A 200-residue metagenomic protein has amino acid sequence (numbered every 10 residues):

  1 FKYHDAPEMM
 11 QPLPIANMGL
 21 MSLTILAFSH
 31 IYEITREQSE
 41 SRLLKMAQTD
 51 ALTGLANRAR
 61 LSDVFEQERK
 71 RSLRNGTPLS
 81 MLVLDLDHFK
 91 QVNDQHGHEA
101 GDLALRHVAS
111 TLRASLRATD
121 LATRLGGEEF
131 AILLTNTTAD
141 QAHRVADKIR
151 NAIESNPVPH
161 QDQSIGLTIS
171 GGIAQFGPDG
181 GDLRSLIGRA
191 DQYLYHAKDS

Functional and structural regions predicted by a protein language model:
F1-I34: Alpha-helical transmembrane segments and their interfaces in multipass membrane proteins
L44-D63, L84-H98, R106: Conserved nucleotide-binding and Mg2+-coordinating catalytic segments in signaling enzymes
V64-H96, L112, T123, A142: Active-site-proximal structural segments of metal-dependent nucleotidyl cyclase/transferase enzymes
H98, A139-D147, Q161, F176-S200: Catalytic-core segments of nucleotide cyclases and related cyclic-nucleotide turnover enzymes
A104, R117, A131-N151, L186: Short helix/loop segment flanking the catalytic signature motif in cyclic-nucleotide metabolism enzymes
A114-T119, N151-S164, Q175, L194-H196 (+1 more regions): Short catalytic/binding micro-motifs of nucleotide second-messenger systems
L121-R124, E128, I165: A short pre-motif secondary-structure segment
